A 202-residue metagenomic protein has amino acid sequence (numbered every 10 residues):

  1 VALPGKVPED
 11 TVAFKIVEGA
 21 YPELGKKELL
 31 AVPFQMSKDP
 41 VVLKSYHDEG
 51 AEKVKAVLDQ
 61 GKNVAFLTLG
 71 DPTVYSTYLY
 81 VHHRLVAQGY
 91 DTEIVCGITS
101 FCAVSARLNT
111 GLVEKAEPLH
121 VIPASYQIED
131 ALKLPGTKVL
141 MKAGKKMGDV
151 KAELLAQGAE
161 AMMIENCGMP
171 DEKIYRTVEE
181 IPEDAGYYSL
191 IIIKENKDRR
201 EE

Functional and structural regions predicted by a protein language model:
V1-Y90, E179-P182, S189, K194-R199: Class I S-adenosyl-L-methionine
A2-P4, L132-E202: A contiguous loop/helix-start segment that scaffolds small-molecule binding in enzyme catalytic cores
V7-D10, T99-C102, M169-D171: Short gly/pro/ser/thr-enriched loop/turn and capping motifs at secondary-structure boundaries
D10-V12, V41, S76-Y78, V104 (+3 more regions): Short glycine-/acidic-enriched loop or helix-start segments at secondary-structure transitions that form or flank
L29-A31, T92, V121, A161-M163: Conserved beta-strand scaffold positions in the cores of enzyme catalytic domains, especially in NTP/NDP-utilizing
Q35-P40, Q127-E129, M169-D171: A short acidic, often aromatic-flanked loop/helix-cap motif at beta-alpha or helix-coil junctions that lines enzyme
V42-A51, R107-T110, K133-T137, Y175-E180: Short, surface-exposed amphipathic charged segments that create phosphate/polyanion-binding patches used for binding
T73-L134, P182, R199: Class I SAM-dependent methyltransferase SAM-binding "motif I" and its flanking Rossmann-like core
